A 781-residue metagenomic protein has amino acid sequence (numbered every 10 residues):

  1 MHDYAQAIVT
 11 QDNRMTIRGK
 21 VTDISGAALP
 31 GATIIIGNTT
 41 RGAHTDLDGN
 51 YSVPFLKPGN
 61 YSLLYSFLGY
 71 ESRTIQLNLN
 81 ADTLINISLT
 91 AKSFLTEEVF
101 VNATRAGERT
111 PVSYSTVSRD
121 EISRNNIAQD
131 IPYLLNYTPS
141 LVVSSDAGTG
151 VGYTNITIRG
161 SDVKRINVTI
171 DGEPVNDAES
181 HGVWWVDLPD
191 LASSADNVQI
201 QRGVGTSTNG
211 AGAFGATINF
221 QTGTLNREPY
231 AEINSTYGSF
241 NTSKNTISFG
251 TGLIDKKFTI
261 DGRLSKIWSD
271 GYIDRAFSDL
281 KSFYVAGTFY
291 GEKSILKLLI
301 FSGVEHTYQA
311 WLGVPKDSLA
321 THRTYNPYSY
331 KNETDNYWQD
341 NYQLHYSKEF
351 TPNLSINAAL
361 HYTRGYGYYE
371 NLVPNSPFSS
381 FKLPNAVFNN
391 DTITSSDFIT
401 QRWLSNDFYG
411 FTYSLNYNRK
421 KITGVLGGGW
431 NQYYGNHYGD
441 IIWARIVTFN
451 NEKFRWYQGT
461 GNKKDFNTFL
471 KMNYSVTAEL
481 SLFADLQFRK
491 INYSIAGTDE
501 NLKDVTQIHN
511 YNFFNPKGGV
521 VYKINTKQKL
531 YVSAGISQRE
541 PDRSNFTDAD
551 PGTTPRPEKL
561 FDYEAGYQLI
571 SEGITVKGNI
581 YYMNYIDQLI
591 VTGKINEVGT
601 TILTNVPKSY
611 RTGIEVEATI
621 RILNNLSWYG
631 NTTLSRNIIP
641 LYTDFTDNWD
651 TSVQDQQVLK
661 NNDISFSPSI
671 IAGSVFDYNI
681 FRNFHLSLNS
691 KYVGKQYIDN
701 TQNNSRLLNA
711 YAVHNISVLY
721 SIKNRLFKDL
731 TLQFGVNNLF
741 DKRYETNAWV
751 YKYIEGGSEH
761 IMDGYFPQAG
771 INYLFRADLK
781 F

Functional and structural regions predicted by a protein language model:
Y4-R14, K20-A27, A32-G37, S66-Y70 (+4 more regions): Short, acidic, small-residue-rich periplasmic hinge/interaction motif at the N-terminus of Gram-negative outer-membrane
S52-P54, P174-R202, Q221, V314: Short acidic/polar hinge/loop motifs at secondary-structure boundaries that mediate gating or recognition
P132-P174, D196: Extracytoplasmic beta-strand/coil segments of soluble accessory domains associated with Gram-negative outer-membrane
P189-E232: A beta-strand signature from Gram-negative outer-membrane beta-barrel systems, especially the internal plug domain
Y237-W268, I273-A310, T334-L354, W430 (+2 more regions): Transmembrane beta-barrel wall of Gram-negative outer-membrane proteins
F301, Y328, M472-N473, V532 (+1 more regions): Conserved C-terminal beta-signal and adjacent last beta-strands/turns of outer-membrane beta-barrel proteins
E349, S355-H361, K523, K529-G535 (+3 more regions): Membrane-embedded beta-barrel scaffold of Gram-negative outer-membrane proteins
A478, Y582-N584, T604-N700: Gram-negative outer-membrane beta-barrel transporters
